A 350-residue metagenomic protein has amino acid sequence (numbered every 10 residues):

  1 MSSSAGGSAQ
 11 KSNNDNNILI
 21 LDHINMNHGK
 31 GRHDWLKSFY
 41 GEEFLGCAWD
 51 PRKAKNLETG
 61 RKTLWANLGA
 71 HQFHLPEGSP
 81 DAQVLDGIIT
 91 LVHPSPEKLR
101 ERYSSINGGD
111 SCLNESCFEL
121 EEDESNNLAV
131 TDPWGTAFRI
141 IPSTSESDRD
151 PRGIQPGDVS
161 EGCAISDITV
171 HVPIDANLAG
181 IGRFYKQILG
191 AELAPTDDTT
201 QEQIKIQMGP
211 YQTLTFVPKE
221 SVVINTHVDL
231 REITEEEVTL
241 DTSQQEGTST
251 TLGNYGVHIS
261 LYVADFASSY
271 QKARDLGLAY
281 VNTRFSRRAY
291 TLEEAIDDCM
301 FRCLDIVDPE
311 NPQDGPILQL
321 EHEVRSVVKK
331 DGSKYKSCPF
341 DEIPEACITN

Functional and structural regions predicted by a protein language model:
M1-A5: N-terminal chloroplast transit peptides
G6-K37, D86-L91, I141-G182, I188 (+3 more regions): N-terminal beta-strand motif that seeds the catalytic metal site of vicinal oxygen chelate
N13-Q72, H171-V222, D275: Core segments of cupin and vicinal oxygen chelate
L19-R32, K62-H71, P76-N107, F118-T131 (+3 more regions): Vicinal oxygen chelate
F44, N107-F118, L189-E192, L276-F285: A common structural junction motif
H74-P76, F138-I141, L214-V217: Conserved beta-strand in the GNAT
T131-F138, N311: Short, glycine-anchored, charge-dense loop/turn motifs used at functional sites
V170-A176, E192-N350: Intrinsically disordered, low-complexity, positively biased terminal segments
